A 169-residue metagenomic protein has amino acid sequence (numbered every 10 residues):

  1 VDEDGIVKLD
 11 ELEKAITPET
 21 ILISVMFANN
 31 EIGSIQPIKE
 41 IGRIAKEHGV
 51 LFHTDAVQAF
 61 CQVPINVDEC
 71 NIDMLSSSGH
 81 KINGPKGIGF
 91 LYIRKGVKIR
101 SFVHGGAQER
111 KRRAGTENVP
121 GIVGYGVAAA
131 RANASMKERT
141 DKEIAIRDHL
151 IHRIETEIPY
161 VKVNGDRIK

Functional and structural regions predicted by a protein language model:
V1-K169: Pyridoxal 5′-phosphate
